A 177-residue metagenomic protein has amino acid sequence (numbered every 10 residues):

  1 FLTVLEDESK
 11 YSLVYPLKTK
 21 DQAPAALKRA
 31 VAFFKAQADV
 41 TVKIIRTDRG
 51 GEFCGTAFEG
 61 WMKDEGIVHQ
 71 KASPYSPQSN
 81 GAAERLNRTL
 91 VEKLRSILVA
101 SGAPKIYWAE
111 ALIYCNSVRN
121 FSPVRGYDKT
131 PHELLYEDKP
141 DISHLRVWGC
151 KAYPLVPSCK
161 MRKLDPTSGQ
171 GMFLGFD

Functional and structural regions predicted by a protein language model:
F1-D177: Anionic group-binding determinants
